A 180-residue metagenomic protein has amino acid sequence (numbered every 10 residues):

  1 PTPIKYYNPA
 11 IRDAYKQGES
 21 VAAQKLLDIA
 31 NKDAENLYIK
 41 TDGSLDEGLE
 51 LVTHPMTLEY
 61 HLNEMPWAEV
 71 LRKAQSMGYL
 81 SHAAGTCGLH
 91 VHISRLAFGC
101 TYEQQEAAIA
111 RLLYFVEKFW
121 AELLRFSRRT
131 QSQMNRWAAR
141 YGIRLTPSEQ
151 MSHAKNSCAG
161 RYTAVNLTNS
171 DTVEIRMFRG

Functional and structural regions predicted by a protein language model:
P1-A83, L96-G180: C-terminal accessory/tail domains of diverse enzymes
C87-I93: Short, conserved phosphate-binding/catalytic loop or strand-edge motifs used in phosphoryl-/nucleotidyl-transfer
